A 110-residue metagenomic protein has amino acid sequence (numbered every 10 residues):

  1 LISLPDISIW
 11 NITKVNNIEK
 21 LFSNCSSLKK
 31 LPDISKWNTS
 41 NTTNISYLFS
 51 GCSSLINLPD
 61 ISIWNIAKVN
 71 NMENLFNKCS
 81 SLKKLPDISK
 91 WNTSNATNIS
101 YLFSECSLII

Functional and structural regions predicted by a protein language model:
L1-I110: Negatively charged
